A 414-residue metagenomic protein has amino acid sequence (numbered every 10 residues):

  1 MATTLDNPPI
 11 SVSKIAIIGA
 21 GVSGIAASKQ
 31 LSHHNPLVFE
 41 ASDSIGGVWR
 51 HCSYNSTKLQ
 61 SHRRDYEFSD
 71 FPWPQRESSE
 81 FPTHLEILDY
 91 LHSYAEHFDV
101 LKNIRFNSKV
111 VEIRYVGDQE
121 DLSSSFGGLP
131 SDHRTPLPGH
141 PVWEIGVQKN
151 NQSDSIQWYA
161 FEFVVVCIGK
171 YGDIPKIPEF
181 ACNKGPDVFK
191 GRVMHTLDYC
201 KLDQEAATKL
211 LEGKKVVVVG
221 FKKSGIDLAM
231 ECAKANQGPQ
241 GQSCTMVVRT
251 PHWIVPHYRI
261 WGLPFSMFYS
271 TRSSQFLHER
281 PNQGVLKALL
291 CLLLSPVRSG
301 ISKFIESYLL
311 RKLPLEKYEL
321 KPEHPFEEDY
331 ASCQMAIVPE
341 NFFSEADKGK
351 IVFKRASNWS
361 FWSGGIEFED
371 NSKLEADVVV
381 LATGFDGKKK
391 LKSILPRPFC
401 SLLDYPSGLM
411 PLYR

Functional and structural regions predicted by a protein language model:
A2-A16, A20-D198, L202, L211 (+3 more regions): N-terminal FAD-binding dinucleotide-binding subdomain shared by FAD-dependent oxidases/monooxygenases
K215, E231: Active-site-proximal cofactor/substrate-binding loop regions of enzyme domains
